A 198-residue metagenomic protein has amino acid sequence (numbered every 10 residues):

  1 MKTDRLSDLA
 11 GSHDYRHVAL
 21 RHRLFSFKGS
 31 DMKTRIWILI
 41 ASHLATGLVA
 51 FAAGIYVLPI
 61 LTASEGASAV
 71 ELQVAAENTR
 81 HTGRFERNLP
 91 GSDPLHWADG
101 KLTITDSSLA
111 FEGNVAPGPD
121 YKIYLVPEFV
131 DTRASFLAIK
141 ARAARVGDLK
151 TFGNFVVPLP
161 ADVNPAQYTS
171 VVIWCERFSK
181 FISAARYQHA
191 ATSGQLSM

Functional and structural regions predicted by a protein language model:
Y15-D31: Short, Lys/Arg-enriched N-terminal segments with co-localized hydrophobic residues within the first ~10-30 amino acids
A19-L20, A190-M198: Short, basic, low-complexity termini and linkers enriched in Ser/Thr/Gly/Pro that act as targeting/leader peptides
W37-Y56: Hydrophobic membrane-insertion alpha-helices, especially the h-region of bacterial N-terminal signal peptides
Y56-T105, A138-A141, T192: Transition segment at domain starts
K122-Y124: Beta-strand signatures of extracellular beta-sandwich domains
R133-A161: An anionic, turn-rich surface loop/hairpin at beta-sheet edges that serves as a generic interaction/coordination patch
P160-S183: Short, exposed beta-strand-loop hairpins at the edges of beta-sheets in extracellular/periplasmic proteins
